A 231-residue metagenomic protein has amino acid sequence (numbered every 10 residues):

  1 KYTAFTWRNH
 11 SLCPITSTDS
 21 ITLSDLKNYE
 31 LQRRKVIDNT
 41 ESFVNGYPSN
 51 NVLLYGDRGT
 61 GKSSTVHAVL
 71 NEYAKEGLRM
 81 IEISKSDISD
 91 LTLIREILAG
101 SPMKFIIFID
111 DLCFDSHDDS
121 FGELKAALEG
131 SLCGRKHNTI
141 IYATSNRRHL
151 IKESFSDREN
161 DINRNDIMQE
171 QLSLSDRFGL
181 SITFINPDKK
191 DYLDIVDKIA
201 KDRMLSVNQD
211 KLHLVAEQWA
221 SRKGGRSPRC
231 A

Functional and structural regions predicted by a protein language model:
K1-P14: Interdomain "pre-motor" coupling segment immediately N-terminal to P-loop NTPase/helicase cores
L12-K35: Dynamic helix-loop-helix/coil hinge segments at AAA+ ATPase domain boundaries and subdomain interfaces
I15-S17, E41-S49: Phosphate-binding P-loop
L31-N45: Pre-Walker A adenine-sensing motif
N51-I81, L93-G100: Walker A/P-loop
A99, S116-E159: Conserved catalytic/switch belt of AAA+ P-loop NTPases
S145, N160-L172, G179-L193: Conserved AAA+ ATPase "SRH/arginine-finger" region at the nucleotide-binding site
I185-A231: C-terminal alpha-helical "lid" subdomain
